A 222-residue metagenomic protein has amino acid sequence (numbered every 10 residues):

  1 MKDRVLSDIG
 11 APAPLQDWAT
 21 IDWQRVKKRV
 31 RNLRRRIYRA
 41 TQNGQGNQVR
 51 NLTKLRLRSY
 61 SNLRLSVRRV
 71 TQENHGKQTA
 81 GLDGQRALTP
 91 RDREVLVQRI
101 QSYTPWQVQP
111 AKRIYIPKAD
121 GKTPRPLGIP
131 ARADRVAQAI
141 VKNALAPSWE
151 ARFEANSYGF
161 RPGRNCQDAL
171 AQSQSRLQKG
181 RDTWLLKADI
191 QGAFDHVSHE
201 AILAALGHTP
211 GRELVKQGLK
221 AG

Functional and structural regions predicted by a protein language model:
M1-A11: Short, charge-rich, low-complexity alpha-helical interaction segments
L15-G76, N143-F160: Charged boundary/loop elements
N62, L88-V108: Amphipathic alpha-helical blocks
N74-L88, V108-V136, R152-N165, L186-K187 (+1 more regions): Short, conserved non-catalytic motifs in the polymerase core
R99, T104, R152-N156, F160-R164 (+1 more regions): Conserved polymerase palm-domain catalytic core
